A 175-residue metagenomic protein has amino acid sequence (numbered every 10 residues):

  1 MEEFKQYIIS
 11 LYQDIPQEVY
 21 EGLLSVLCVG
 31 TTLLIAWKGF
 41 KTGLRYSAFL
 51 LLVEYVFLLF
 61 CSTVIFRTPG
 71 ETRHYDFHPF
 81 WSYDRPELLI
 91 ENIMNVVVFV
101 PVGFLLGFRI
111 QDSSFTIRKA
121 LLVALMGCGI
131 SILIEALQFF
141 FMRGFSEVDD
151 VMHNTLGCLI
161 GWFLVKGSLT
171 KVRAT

Functional and structural regions predicted by a protein language model:
M1-R143, V148, L159-T175: Bulky hydrophobic segments
